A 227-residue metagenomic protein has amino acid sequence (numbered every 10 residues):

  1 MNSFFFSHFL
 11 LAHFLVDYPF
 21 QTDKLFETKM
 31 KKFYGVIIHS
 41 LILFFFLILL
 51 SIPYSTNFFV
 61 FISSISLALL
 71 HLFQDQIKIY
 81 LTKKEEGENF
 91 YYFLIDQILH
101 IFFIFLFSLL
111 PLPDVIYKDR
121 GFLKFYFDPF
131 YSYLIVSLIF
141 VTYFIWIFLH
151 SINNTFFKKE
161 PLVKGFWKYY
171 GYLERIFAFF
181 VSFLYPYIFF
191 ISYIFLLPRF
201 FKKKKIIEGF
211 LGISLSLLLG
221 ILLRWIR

Functional and structural regions predicted by a protein language model:
M1-F5, S51-V60, S182-F189: Transmembrane helix interruption/hinge and helix-loop junction motifs
N2-E27: Hydrophobic, proline/glycine-rich low-complexity stretches
L10, R175-S192: Hydrophobic, aromatic-rich membrane-embedded alpha-helical segments
Y18-S40, Q74-S108, K118-F125, P129 (+2 more regions): Interhelical loop and helix-boundary elements at the membrane-water interface of polytopic inner-membrane proteins
L47-S55, F179-Y185, P198-F201, R224: Hydrophobic alpha-helical transmembrane segments
T56-N57, L110-K118: Transmembrane alpha-helix boundary signature
L69, I188-K202: Transmembrane alpha-helical segments of integral membrane proteins
G220-R227: Juxtamembrane boundary at the C-terminal end of a transmembrane helix
